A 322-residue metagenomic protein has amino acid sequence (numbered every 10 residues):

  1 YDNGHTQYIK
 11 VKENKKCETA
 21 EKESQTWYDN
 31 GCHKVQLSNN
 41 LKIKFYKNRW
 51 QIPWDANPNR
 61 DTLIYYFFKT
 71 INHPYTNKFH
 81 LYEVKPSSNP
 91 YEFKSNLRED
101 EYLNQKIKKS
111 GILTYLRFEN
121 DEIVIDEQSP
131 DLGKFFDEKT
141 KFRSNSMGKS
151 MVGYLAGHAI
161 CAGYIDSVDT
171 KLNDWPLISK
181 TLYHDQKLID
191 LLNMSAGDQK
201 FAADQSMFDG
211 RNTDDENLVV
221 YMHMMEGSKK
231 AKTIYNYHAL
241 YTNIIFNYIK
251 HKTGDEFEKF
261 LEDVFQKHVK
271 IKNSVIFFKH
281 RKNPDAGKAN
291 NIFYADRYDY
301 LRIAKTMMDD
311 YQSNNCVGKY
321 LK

Functional and structural regions predicted by a protein language model:
Y1-F136, I165: N-terminal leader/targeting segments and the immediately adjacent pre-domain N-terminus
N96, T140-G148, I165, T181-D185 (+5 more regions): Solvent-exposed, acidic/flexible segments
D121, F142-S167, L191, I245-I249 (+1 more regions): Active-site SXXK
I123-K139, R143-S146, D166-N173, Y183 (+2 more regions): Lumenal/extracellular "mature" regions of secretory-pathway glycan-modifying transferases
K134-K139, A203-N291: Catalytic-site signature segments of enzymes, centered on catalytic residues
A162-G197, T253-A295, Q312: Active-site helix/loop module of the DD-peptidase/beta-lactamase fold, centered on the serine-lysine SxxK catalytic
Y241-Y248, A289-S313: Active-site-proximal alpha-helical segments within enzyme catalytic domains
S313-K322: Acidic, glycine-rich loop-and-strand cores that form catalytic or ligand-binding grooves in diverse globular domains
